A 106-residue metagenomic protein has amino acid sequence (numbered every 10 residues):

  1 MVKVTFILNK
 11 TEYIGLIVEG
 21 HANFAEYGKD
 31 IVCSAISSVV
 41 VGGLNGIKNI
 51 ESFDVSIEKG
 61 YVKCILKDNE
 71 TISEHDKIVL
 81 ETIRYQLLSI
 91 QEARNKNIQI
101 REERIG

Functional and structural regions predicted by a protein language model:
M1-I31, V40-V41, N45-G106: N-terminal intrinsically disordered, cationic/polar leader segments that include organellar targeting peptides
I36-S37: Gly/Ser/Thr-rich active-site loops/lids in small-molecule metabolic enzymes that frequently grip phosphoryl groups
